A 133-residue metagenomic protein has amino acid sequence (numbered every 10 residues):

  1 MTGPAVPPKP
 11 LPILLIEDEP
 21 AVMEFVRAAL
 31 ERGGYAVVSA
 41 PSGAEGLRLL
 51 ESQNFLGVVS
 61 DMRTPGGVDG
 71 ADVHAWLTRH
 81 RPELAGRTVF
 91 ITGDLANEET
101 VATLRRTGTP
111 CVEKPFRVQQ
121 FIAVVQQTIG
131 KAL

Functional and structural regions predicted by a protein language model:
M1-L14, G33, L56, T78-R79 (+3 more regions): Non-catalytic signal-transmission and effector/linker regions of two-component phosphorelay proteins
L14, R27, S39-G57, P65 (+1 more regions): Acidic, metal-coordinating helix/loop segments flanking the phosphotransfer/catalytic sites of two-component signaling
E17: Conserved acidic carboxylate
P20, P41-E45, Q119: Acidic phosphotransfer microenvironment of two-component signaling modules
E24-R32: Charged docking surfaces used in two-component/phosphorelay signaling
R48, D69-L84: Short amphipathic alpha-helix used as the core "switch/output" element in two-component signaling
P65-G67, A96: The feature encodes the CheY-like receiver
I91-T92: Hydrophobic/aromatic residues positioned on beta-strands within the core alpha/beta folds
